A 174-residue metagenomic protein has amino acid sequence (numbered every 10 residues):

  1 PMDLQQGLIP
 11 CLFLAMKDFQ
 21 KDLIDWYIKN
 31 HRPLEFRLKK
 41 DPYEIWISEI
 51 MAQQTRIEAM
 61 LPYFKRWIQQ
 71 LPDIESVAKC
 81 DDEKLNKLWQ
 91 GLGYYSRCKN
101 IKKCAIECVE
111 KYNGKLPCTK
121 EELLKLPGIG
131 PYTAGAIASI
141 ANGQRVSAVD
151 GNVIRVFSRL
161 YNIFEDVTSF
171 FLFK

Functional and structural regions predicted by a protein language model:
Q6: Cationic, low-complexity basic patches in intrinsically disordered or flexible, solvent-exposed regions
F13-K17, K21-D22, W26-K174: Catalytic cores of DNA base-excision repair glycosylases
